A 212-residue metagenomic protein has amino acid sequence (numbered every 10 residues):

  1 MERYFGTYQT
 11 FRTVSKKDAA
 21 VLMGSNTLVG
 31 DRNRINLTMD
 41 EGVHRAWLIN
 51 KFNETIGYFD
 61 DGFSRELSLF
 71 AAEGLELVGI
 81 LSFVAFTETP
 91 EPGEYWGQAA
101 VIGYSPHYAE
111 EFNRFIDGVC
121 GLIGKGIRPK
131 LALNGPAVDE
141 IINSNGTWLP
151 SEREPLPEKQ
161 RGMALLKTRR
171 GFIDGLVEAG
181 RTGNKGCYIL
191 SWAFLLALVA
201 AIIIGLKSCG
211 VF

Functional and structural regions predicted by a protein language model:
M1-F212: Conserved active-site motif detector
